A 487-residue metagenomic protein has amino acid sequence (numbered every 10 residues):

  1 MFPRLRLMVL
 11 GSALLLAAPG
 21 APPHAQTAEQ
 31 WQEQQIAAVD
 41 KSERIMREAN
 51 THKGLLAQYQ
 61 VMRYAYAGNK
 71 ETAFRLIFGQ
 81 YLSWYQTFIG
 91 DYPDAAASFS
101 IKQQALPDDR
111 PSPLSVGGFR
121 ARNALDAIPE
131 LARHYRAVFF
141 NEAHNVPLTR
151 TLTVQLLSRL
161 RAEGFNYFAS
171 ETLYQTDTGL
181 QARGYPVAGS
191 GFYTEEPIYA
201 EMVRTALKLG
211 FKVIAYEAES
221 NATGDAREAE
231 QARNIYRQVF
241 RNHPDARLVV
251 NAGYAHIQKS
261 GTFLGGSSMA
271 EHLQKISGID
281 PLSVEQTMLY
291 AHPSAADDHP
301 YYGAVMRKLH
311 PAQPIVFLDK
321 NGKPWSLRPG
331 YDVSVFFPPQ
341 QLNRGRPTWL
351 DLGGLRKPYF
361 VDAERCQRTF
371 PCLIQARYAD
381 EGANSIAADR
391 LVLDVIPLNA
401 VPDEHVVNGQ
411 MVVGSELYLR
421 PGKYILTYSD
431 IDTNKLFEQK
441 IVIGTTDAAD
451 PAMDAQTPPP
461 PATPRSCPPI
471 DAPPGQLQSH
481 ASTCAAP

Functional and structural regions predicted by a protein language model:
M1-V9: Bacterial N-terminal signal peptides that target proteins for export
V9-A17: Bacterial N-terminal signal peptides
P19-A21: Intrinsic disorder/low-complexity segments in short proteins, especially the signal peptide and propeptide regions
H24-P487: Compositional signal for N-terminal targeting/processing segments
